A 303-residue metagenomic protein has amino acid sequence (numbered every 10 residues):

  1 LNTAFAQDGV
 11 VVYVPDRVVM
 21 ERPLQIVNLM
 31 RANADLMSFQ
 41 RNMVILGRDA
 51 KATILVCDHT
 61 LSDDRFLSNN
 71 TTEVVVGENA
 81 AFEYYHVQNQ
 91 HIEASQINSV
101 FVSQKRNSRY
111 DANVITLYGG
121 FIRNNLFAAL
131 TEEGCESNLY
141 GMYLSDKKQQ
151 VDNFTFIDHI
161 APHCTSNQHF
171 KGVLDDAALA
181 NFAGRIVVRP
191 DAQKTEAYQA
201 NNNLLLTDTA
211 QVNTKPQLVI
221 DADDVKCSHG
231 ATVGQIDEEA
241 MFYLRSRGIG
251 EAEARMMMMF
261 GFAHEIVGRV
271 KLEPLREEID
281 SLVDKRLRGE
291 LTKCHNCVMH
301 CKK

Functional and structural regions predicted by a protein language model:
L1-I249, A263, V267-C297, C301-K303: Conserved beta-strand/loop scaffold segments within soluble protein domains that form the structured core and edges
